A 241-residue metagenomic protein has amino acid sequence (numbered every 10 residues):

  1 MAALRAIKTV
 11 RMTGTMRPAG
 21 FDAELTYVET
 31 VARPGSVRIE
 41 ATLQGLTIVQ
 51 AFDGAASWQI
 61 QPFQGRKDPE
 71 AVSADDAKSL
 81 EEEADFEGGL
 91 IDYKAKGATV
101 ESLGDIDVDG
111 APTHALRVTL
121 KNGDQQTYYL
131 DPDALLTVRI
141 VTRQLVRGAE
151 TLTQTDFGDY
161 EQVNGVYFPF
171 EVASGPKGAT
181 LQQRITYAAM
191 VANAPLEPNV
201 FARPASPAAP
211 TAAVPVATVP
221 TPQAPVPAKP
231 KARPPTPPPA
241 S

Functional and structural regions predicted by a protein language model:
M1-G65, G97-G104: N-terminal mature ectodomain segment of secretory-pathway/periplasmic proteins
M1-T26, S206-S241: N-terminal cleavable signal peptides for secretion/export
M16-D22, V37-L43, E87-G97, R117-K121 (+1 more regions): Short, solvent-exposed secondary-structure boundary motifs
L25-V28, Q50-G54, D68-A77, L130 (+2 more regions): Short amphipathic beta-strand/extended segments with alternating polar/hydrophobic composition
A32-I39, W58-I60, S79-E82, V138 (+2 more regions): Short, surface-exposed linear segments at secondary-structure transitions and domain or protein termini
L46, D105-A205: Gly/Pro-enriched, hydrophobic low-complexity segments that function as extracytoplasmic propeptides/linkers
W58-G88: Acidic/charged, solvent-exposed loop-and-adjacent secondary-structure segments enriched in E/D, K/R, S/T, and G/P
S79-R117, L136-R139: Short, conserved active-site entrance elements at the starts or edges of catalytic domains
